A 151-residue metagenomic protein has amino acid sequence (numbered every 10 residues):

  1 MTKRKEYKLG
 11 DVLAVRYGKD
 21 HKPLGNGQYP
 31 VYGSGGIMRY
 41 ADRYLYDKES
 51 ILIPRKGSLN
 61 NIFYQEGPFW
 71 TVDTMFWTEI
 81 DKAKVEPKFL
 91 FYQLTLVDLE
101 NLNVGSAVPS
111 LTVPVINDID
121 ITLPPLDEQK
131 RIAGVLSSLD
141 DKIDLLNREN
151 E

Functional and structural regions predicted by a protein language model:
M1-G33, D118-E151: Non-catalytic DNA-recognition/assembly elements of restriction-modification systems
G33-L99, V104-V108, T112-I116: A short beta-sheet element
